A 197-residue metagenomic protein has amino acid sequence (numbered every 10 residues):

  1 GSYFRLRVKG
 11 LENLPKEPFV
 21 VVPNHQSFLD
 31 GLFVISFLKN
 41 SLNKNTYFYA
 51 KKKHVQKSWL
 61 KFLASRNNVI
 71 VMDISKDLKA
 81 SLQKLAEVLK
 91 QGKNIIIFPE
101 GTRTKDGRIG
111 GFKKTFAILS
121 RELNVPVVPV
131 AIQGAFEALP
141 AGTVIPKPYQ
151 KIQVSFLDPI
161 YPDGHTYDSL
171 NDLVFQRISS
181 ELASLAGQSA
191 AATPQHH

Functional and structural regions predicted by a protein language model:
G1, L29-F33, T115-I118: Short amphipathic alpha-helical face segments that pack within enzyme cores and frequently flank/anchor catalytic
G1-P18: A short, well-structured juxtamembrane/interface segment
G1-R5, Q56-R66, V144-Y149: Alpha-helical membrane-targeting segments
Y3-R7, K76-L82: Glycine-rich, highly charged phosphate/nucleotide-binding loops
V8, V21, F48-Y49, V154-F156: Generic preference for hydrophobic
P15-K76: Catalytic core of membrane glycerolipid acyltransferases/transacylases, capturing the structured, soluble-facing
A80-H197: Non-catalytic C-terminal accessory region of glycerolipid acyltransferases and related lyso-lipid remodeling enzymes
